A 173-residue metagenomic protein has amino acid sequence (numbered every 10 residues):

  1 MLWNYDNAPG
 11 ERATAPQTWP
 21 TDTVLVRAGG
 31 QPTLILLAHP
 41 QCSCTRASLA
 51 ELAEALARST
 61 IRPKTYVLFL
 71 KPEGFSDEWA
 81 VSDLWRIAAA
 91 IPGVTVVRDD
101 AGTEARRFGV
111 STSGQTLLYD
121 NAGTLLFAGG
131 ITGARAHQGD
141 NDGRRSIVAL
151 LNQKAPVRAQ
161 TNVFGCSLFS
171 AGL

Functional and structural regions predicted by a protein language model:
M1-P20: N-terminal targeting signals for export/organelle localization
L25-L52, R62-L68, I147: Short active-site neighborhood of thiol/selenol oxidoreductases, capturing the structured segment around
R27-A28, A89, G109-S111: Extracellular/periplasmic catalytic domains that process cell-envelope and extracellular macromolecules
H39-L49, E73-E78, T116, G165-L173: Short, thiol/selenol-centered motifs that function as redox-active sites or metal-ligating centers
S43-R46, T95, H137-N141: Soluble non-cytosolic domains of exported or imported proteins
R46-A89, V97-R107: Structural microenvironment flanking redox-active thiols in thiol-disulfide oxidoreductases
P92-V94, V110-L117: Structural micro-motif
L118-L173: Thiol-/selenol-based redox modules, centered on thioredoxin-like and closely related oxidoreductase domains
